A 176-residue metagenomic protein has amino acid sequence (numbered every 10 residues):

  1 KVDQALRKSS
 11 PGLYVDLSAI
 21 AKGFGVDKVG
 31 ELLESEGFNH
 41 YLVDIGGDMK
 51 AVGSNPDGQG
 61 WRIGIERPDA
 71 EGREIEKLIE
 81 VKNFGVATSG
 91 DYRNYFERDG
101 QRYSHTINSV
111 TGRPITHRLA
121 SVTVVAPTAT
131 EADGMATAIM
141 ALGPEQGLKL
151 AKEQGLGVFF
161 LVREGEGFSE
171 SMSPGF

Functional and structural regions predicted by a protein language model:
K1-F176: Mature catalytic core of soluble alpha/beta enzymes
